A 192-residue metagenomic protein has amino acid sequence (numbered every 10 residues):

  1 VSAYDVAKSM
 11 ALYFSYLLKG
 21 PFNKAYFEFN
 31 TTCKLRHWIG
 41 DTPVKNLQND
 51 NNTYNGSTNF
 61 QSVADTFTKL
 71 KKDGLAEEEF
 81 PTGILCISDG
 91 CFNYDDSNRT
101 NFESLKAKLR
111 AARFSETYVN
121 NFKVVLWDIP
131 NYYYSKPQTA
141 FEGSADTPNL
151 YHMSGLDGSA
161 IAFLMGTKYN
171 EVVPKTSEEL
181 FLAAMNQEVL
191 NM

Functional and structural regions predicted by a protein language model:
V1-M192: Acidic, glycine-rich A-domain
